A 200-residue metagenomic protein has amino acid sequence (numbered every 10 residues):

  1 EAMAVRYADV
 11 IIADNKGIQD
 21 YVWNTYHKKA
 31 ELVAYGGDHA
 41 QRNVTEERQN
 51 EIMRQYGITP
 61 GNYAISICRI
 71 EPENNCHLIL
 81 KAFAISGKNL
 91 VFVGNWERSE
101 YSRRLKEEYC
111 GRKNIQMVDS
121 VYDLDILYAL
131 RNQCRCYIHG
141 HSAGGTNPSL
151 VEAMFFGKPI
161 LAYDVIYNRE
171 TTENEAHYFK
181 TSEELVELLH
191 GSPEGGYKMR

Functional and structural regions predicted by a protein language model:
E1-I11: Membrane-proximal helix-turn-helix segments that form the acceptor-binding/catalytic region of lipid-linked
I12, M53, G57-N74, L80-V93: Conserved donor-binding/catalytic core segment of Leloir-type glycosyltransferases
D20-N24, G37-N62: Acidic anion/phosphate-binding donor-loop and adjacent secondary structure in glycosyltransferase catalytic cores
G94, S102-L124: Nucleotide-activated donor-binding/catalytic signature segment of Leloir-type glycosyltransferases, i.e., the conserved
A129-G145, K158: Acidic donor-binding loop of glycosyltransferase active sites
C136, L150, F155-A162: Short hydrophobic beta-strand element within catalytic cores of glycosyltransferases and related nucleotide-activated
S142, K158-R169, S182: Short glycine-rich donor-binding/catalytic loop of glycosyltransferases that coordinates the nucleotide-sugar
R169-G191: Change "using UDP/GDP/dTDP sugars" to "using nucleotide sugars
